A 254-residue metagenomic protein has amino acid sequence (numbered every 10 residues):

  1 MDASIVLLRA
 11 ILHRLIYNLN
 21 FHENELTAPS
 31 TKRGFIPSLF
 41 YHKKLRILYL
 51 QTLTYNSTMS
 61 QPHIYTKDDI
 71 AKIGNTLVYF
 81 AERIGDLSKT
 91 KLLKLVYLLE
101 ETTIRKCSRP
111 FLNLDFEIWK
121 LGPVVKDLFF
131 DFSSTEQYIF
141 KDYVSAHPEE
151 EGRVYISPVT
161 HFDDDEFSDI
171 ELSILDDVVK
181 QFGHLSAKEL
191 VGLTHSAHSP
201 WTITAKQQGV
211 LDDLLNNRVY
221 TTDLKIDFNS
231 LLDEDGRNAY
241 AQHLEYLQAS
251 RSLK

Functional and structural regions predicted by a protein language model:
A3, E23-E25: Short hydrophobic alpha-helical segments enriched in small aliphatic residues
I5-L8, V96: Generic hydrophobic alpha-helical membrane-segment signal
L7, L12-L15, L19-H22, Y41-H42 (+1 more regions): Short hydrophobic targeting helices and cationic amphipathic motifs that mediate membrane/organellar targeting
R9, N20, T27-K32, C107: Extended rod-forming repeat segments used as scaffolds/tethers
Y17, L26, Y55: Alpha-helical and His/Cys-centered functional microenvironments
H22-E23, Y97: Hydrophobic alpha-helical segments and their boundary regions
S30, P37-K254: Domain-edge interaction signal
